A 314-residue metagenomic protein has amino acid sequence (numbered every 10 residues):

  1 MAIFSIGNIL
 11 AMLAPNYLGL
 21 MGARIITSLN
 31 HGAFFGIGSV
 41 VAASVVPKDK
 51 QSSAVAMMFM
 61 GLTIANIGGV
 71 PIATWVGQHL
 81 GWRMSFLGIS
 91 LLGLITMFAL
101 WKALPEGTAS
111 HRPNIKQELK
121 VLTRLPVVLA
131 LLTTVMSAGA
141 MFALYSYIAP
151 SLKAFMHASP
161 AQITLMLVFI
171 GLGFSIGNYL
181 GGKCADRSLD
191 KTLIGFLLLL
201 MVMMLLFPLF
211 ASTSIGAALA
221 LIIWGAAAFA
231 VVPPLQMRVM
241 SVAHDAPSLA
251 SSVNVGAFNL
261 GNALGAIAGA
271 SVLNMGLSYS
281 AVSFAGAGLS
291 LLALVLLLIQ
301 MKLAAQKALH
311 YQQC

Functional and structural regions predicted by a protein language model:
L13-G19, F210-S212: Helix-breaking motifs and short loop linkers at transmembrane-helix boundaries and internal kinks in secondary membrane
Y17, A23-G61: Cytoplasmic helix-loop-helix junction between adjacent transmembrane helices in 12-TM secondary transporters
F34-V46, A230-A243: Intracellular juxtamembrane helix-capping segments at the cytosolic ends of symmetry-related transmembrane helices
Q78-S90, S271-S290: A membrane-interface helix-boundary motif in multi-pass transporters
S90-A109, L296-Q300: C-terminal membrane-cytosol helix-exit motif in multi-pass small-molecule transporters
G177-L189, L273-N274: Helix-to-loop junctions at the C-terminal end of transmembrane segments in multipass secondary transporters
K191-L235: C-terminal transmembrane helical hairpin of 12-TM major facilitator-type secondary transporters
V242-Y279, G286: A late C-terminal transmembrane helix in Major Facilitator Superfamily
